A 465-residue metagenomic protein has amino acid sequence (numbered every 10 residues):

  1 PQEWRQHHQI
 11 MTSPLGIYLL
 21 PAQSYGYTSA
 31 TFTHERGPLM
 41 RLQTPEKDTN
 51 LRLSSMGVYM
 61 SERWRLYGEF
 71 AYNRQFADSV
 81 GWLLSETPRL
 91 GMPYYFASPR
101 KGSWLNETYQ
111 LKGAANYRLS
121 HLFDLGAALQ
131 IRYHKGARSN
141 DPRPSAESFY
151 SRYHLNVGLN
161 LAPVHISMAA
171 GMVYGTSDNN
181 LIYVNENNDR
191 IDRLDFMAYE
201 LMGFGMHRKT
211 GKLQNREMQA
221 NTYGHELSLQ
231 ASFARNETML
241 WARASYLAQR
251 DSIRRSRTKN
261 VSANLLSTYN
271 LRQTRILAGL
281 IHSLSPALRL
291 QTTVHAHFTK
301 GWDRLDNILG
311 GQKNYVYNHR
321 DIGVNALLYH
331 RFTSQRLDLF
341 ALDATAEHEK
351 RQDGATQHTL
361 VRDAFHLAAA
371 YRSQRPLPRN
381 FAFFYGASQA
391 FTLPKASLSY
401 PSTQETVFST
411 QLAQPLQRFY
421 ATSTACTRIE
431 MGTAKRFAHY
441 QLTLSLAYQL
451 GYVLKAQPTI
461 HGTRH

Functional and structural regions predicted by a protein language model:
P1-G126, Y150, N156-A169, V173 (+2 more regions): Membrane-proximal, glycine/serine-rich, low-complexity loop/turn segments characteristic of large bacterial
A22-T28, E62-G68, H121-L125, A162-M168 (+6 more regions): Outer-envelope beta-barrel architecture signal
A30-R36, Y72-F76, I131-K135, M172-T176 (+9 more regions): Transmembrane beta-strands of outer-membrane beta-barrel pores
P38-T44, S79-S85, A137-P144, N179-N185 (+7 more regions): Outer-membrane beta-barrel translocator domains and adjoining extracellular loop/strand segments of Gram-negative
K47-L53, L105-L111, S145-Y153, N221-L227 (+7 more regions): Residues that define the transmembrane beta-barrel architecture of outer-membrane proteins
S55-Y59, L111-Y117, Y153-L159, M172 (+8 more regions): Residues on the lipid-exposed face of transmembrane beta-strands in outer-membrane beta-barrel proteins
H165-A169, D178-E200, A434-H465: Predominantly the C-terminal beta-signal and adjacent terminal strand-loop region of outer-membrane beta-barrel
G203-Q352: Long, internal scaffold/assembly segments composed of regular secondary structure
